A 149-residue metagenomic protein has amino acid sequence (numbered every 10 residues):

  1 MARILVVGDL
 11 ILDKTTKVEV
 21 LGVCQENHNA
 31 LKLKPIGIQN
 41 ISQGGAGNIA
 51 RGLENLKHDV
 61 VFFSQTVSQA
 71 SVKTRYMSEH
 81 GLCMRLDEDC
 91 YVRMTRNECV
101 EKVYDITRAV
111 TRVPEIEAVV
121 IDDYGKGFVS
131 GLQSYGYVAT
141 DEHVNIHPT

Functional and structural regions predicted by a protein language model:
M1-T149: Ribokinase/PfkB-type carbohydrate-kinase core domain
